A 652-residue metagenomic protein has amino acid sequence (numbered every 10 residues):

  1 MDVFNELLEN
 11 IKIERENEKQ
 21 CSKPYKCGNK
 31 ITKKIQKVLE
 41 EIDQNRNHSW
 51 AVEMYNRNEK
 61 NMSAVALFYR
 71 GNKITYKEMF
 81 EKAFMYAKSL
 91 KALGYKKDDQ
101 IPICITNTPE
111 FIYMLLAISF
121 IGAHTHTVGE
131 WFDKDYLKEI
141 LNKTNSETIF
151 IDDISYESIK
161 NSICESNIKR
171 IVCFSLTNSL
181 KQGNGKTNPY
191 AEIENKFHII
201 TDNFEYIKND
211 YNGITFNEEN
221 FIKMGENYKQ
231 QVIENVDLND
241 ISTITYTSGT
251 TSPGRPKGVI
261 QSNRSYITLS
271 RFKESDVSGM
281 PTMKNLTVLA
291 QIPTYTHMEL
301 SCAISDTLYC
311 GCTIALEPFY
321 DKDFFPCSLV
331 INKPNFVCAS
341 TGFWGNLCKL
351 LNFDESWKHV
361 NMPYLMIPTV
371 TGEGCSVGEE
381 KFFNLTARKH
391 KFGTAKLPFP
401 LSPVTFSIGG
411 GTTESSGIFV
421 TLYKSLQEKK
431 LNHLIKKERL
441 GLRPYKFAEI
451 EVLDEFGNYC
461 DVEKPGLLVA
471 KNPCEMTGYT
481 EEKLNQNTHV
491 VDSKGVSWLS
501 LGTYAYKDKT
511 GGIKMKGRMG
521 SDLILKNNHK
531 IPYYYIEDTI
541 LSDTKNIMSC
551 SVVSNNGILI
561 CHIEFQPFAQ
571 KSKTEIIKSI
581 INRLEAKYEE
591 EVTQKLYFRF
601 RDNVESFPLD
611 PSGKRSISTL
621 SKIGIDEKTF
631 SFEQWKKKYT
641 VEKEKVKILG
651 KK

Functional and structural regions predicted by a protein language model:
Y69-K73, A87-D135, L289-P293: Conserved AMP-binding/adenylate-forming
T75-K77, I233, S242-T268: Conserved AMP-binding A3 loop
F80-Y86, F221-N227, K257-M280: Conserved structural elements of the adenylate-forming
F132, I149-I151, N472, T477-G478 (+3 more regions): AMP-binding/adenylate-forming catalytic core of the ANL superfamily
Y211, F216, N335-C338, L350-I435 (+2 more regions): Gly/Ser/Thr-rich phosphate-binding loop
Y266-T287, Y295-C338, G345-E355: Conserved AMP-binding/adenylation subdomain of ANL enzymes
S425-L431, I435, L442-F447, N458-V491 (+2 more regions): Conserved ATP/PPi-binding loop(s) of AMP-dependent carboxylate-activating enzymes
L523, S551-N555, E585-K652: Conserved C-terminal "lid"/linker of ANL adenylate-forming enzymes
